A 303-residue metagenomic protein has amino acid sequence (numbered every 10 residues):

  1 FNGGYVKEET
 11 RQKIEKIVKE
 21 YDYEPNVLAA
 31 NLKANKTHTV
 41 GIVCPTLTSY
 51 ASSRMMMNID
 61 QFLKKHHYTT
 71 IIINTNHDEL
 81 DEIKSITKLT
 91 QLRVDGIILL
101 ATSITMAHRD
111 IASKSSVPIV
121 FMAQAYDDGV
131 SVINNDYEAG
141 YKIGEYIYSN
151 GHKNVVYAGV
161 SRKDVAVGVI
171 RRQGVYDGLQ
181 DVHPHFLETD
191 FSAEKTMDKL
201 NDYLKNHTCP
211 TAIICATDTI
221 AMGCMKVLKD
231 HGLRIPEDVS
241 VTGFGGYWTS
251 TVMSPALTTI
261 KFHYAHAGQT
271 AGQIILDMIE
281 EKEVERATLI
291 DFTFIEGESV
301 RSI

Functional and structural regions predicted by a protein language model:
F1-T37, R301: N-terminal helix-turn-helix DNA-binding module of bacterial transcription factors
Y23-K88, L92-G96, Q173-Y176: Amphipathic helical "hinge" segments at domain boundaries
C44-R54, I72-L80, V132-K142, A158-K199 (+4 more regions): Hinge/beta->alpha junction and helix N-cap segments in small-molecule ligand-binding domains
K65-H66, S115, G178-P184, K205-T208 (+1 more regions): Short helix-capping segments at alpha-helix termini
L80-R93, K195-C209: Short, well-structured alpha-helical segments in soluble
L99-K142, R162, T219, G245-L257: Flexible loop/hinge segments that line or gate small-molecule binding clefts
N201-I303: Flexible loop/turn connectors
